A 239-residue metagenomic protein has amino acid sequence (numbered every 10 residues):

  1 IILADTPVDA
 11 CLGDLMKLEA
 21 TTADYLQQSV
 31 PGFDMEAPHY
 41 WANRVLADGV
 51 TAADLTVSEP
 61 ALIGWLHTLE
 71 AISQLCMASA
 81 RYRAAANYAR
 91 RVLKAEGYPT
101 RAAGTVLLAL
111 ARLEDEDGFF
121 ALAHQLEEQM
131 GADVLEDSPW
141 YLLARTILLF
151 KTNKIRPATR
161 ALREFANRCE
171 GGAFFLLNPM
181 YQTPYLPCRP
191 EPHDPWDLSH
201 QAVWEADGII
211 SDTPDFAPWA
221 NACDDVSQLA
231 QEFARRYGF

Functional and structural regions predicted by a protein language model:
I1-I2, Y82-L107, D117-F120, P139-L142: Internal alpha-helical scaffold/solenoid segments in large eukaryotic proteins
A4-L62, V92, E128-L135: Flexible helix-coil transition and linker loops at the boundaries of alpha-helical arrays
D5-T6, S79, L113, T152: Structural motif corresponding to the intra-repeat A-B loop/turn of tetratricopeptide repeats
D9-L12, D24-G32, G97-G104, Q129-L143 (+1 more regions): Boundary/linker segments of alpha-helical solenoid repeat arrays
C11-E19, Y82-R91, D115-G131, K154-C169 (+1 more regions): Alpha-helical repeat scaffolds
E59-L62, L66, T100, P139: Start-of-helix signal in alpha-solenoid helical-repeat scaffolds, especially tetratricopeptide repeats
L66-H67, A71, T105-L108, R112 (+1 more regions): "A position-specific structural signal for the A-helix of alpha-solenoid helical repeats
I147-F239: Long, ordered, amphipathic alpha-helical scaffolds
